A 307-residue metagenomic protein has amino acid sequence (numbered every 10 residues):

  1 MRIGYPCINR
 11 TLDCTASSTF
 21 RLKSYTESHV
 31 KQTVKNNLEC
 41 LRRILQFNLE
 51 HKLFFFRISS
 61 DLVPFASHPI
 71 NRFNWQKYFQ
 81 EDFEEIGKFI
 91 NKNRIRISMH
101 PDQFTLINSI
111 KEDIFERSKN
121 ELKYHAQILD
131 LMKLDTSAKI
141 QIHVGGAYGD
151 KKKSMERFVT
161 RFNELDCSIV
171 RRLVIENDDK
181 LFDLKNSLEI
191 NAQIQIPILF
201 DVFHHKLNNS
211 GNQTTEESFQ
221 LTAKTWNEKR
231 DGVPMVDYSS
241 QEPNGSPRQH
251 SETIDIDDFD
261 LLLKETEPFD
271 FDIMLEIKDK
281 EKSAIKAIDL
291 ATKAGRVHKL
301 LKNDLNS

Functional and structural regions predicted by a protein language model:
M1-R96, Q103-K119, K123-L134, K139 (+6 more regions): Alpha/beta catalytic barrel-like cores
Q103, D179, H204: Short, glycine/acidic-enriched loop or turn micro-motifs at the edges of active sites
Q141-G145: Short, charge-patterned binding micro-sites
G146-R157: Loop-centered beta-sheet repeat module
S154, F182-K185: Active-site-adjacent beta->alpha loops and helix N-cap segments on the catalytic face of soluble alpha/beta enzymes
I175-L181: Domain-core and long-helix interface of multi-subunit machines
F182-D183, F203-L207: Short acidic, Gly/Ser-rich segments with clustered Asp/Glu that frequently serve as metal-coordination loops in enzyme
